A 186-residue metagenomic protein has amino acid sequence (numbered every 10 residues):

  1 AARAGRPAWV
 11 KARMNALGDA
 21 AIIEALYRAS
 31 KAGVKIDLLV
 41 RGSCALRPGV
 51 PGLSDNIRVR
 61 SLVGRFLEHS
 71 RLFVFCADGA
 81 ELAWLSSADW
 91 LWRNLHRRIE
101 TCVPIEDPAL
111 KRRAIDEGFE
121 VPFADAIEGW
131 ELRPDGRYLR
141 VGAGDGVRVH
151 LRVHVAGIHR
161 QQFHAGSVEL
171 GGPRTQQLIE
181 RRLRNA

Functional and structural regions predicted by a protein language model:
A1-R152: PLD/PLD-like phosphodiesterase catalytic module centered on the HKD motif
L151, V155, R160-A165, L170 (+2 more regions): Alpha-helix boundary/capping motif
